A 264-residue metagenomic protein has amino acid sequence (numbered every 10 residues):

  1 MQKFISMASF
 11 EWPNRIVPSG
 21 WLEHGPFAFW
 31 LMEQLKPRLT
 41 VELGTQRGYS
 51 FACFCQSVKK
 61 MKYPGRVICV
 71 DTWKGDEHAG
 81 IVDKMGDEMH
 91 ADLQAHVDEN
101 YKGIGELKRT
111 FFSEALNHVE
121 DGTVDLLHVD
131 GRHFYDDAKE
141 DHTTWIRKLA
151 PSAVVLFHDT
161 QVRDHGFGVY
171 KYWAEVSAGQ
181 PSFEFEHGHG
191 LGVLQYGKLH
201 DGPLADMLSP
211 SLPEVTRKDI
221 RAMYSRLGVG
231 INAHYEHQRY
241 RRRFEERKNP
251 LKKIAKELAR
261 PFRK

Functional and structural regions predicted by a protein language model:
Q2-R243, K253-I254: S-adenosylmethionine/decaboxylated-SAM
R243-K264: Helical coiled-coil/dimerization "stalks" and their immediately adjacent regulatory linkers at helix->disorder
